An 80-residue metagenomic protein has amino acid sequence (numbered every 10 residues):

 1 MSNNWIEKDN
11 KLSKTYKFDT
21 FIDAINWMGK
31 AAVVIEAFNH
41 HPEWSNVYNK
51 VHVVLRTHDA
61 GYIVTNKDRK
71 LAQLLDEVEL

Functional and structural regions predicted by a protein language model:
M1-K11: Short aromatic-glycine-(Arg/Gly/Cys) micro-motifs in beta-strand/loop hairpins
E7, K30-P42, L80: Short arginine-rich
K11-D19: Short, well-ordered beta-strand elements within core beta-sheets of diverse protein domains
K14, V51-V53: A structural signal for short, well-ordered beta-strand segments
I22-G29: Short amphipathic alpha-helices within nucleic acid-binding modules
G29-K30, Q73: Solvent-exposed alpha-helix faces
N46-N49: Amphipathic, hydrophobic secondary-structure cores in small proteins
V53-L80: C-terminal structural segments of small proteins and small subunits
